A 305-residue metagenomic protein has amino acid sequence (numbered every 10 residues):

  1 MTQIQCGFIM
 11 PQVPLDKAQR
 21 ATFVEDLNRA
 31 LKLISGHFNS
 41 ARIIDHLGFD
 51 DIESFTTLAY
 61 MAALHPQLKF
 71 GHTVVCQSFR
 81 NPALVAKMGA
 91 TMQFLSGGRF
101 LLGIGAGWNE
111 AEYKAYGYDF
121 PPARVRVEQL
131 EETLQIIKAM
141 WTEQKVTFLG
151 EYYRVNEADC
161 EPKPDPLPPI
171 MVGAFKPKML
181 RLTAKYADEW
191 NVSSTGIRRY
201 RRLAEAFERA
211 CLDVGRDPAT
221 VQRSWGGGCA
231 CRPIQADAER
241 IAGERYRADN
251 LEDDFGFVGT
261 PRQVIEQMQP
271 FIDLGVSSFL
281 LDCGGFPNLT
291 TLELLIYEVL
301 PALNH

Functional and structural regions predicted by a protein language model:
M1-L64, L68, P168: N-terminal beta1-alpha1-beta2 module of alpha/beta enzyme domains
T2-I4, N81-Y186, R201-V214, P218-A219: Internal, glycine-rich beta/alpha segment that forms the wall or movable "lid" of small-molecule/cofactor binding
I4-M10, A41-I43, K69-T73, F100-I104 (+4 more regions): Hydrophobic faces of well-ordered beta-strands that scaffold small-molecule active sites in alpha/beta enzyme cores
F8-V24, V75-P82, P164-F175, N250-R262: Active-site mouth loops of central-metabolism enzymes
Q19-I34, V85-M88, G173-L182, F257-P270: Short, acidic/polar
L31-S35, L58-Q67, G89, Q93-R99 (+3 more regions): Acidic (Asp/Glu)-rich catalytic clusters
R42-L64, C76, S194-R199, L280-L294: Glycine-rich, proline-tolerant flexible connector loops at the mouths of alpha/beta enzymes
S54-H72, Q129-I136, M140, E293-H305: Alpha-helix-loop-beta-strand connector modules within alpha/beta enzyme cores
